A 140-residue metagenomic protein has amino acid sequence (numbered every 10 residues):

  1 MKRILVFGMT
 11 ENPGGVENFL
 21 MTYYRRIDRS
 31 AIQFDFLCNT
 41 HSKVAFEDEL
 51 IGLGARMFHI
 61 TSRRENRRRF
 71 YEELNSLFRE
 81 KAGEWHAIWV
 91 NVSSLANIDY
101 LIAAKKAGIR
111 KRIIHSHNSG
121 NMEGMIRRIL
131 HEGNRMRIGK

Functional and structural regions predicted by a protein language model:
M1-K140: Membrane-interface segments of envelope glycosyltransferases acting on lipid-linked substrates or membrane lipids
